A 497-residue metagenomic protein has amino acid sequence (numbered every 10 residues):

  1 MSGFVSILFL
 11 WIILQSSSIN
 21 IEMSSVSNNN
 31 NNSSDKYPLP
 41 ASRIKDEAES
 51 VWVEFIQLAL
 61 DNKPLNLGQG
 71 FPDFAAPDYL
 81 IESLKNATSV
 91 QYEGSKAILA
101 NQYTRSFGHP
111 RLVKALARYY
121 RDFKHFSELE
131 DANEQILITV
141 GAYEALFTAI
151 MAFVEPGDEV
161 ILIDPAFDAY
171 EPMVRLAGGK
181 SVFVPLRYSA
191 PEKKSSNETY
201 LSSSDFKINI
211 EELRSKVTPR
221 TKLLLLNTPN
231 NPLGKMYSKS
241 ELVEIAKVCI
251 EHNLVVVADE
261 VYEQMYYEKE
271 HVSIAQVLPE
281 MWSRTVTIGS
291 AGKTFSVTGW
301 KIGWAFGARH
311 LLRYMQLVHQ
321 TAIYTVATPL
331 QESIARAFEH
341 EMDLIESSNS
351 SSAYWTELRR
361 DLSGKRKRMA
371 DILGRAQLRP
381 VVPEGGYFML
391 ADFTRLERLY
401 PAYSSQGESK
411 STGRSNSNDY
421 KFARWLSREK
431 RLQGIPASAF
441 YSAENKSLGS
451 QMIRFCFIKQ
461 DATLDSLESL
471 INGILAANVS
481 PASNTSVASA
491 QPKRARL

Functional and structural regions predicted by a protein language model:
M1-P40, E47, E408, N478-L497: Eukaryotic N-terminal low-complexity, Ser/Thr- and Lys/Arg-rich leader segments that predominantly function as
A41-G141, T148, N209, A337-H340 (+1 more regions): N-terminal small-domain helix-loop-helix segment of the aminotransferase-like
N62, A177, E251-H252, A376 (+1 more regions): Helix C-cap/helix->beta junction micro-motif
A97-K247, Q264-E280, V479, V487 (+1 more regions): Conserved core of the PLP fold type I
F126, I161, R214, Y403-S409 (+2 more regions): PLP-dependent enzyme catalytic core of the Aspartate aminotransferase-like
G179, E251-L254, W282-S283: A short helix->loop->beta-strand "cap" motif at the edges of active sites that frequently abuts
Q276-R360, K367-R379, E468, I474 (+1 more regions): Conserved core segment of the aminotransferase class I/II
A335, S352-A370, P380-R398, Y403-S409 (+1 more regions): Conserved glycine-rich beta-strand-loop-beta hairpin in the small C-terminal domain of fold type I
